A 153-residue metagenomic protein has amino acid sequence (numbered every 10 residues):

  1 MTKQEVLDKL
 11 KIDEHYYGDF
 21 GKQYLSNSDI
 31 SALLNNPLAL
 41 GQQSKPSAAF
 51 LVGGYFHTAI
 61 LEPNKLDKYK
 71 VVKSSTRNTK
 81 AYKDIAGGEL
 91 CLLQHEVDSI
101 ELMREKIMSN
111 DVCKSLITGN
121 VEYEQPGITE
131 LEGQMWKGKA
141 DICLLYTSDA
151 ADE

Functional and structural regions predicted by a protein language model:
M1-K139: Metal-dependent nuclease catalytic cores that hydrolyze phosphodiester bonds in DNA/RNA, characterized by
A140-L145: Active-site-adjacent "gating/activation" loops or surface patches in catalytic cores
Y146-E153: Conserved small/polar residues in nucleotide/adenosyl-binding loops
